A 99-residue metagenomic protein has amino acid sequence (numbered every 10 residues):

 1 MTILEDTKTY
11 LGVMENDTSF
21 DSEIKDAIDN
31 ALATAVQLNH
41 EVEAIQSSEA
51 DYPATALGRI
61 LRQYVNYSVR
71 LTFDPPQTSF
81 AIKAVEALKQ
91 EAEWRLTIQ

Functional and structural regions predicted by a protein language model:
M1-L57, Q90-Q99: Conserved short "hinge" loops at termini or chain/domain junctions
E49-Q99: Short loop/turn elements at secondary-structure junctions
